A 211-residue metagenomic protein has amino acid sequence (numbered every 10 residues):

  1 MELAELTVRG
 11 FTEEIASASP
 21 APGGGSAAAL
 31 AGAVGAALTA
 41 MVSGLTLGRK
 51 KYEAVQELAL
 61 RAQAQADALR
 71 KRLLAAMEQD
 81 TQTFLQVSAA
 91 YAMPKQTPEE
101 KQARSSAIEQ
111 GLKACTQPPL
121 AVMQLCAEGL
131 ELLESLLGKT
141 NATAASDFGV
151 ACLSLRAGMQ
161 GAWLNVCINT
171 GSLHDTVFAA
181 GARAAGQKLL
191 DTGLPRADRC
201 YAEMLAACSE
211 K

Functional and structural regions predicted by a protein language model:
L3-P22: Short, hydrophobic/aliphatic alpha-helical segments
S17-A40, A144-A162: Conserved phosphate/anionic-ligand binding catalytic regions in large, soluble enzymes, centered on
L30-V34, A62, L69-A76, G111 (+5 more regions): Amphipathic alpha-helix face/heptad-repeat signature
M41-E53: Transmembrane signal-anchor/signal-peptide helices with a preference for the extracytoplasmic
K50-A89, L189: A structural-propensity feature for long, helix-poor, extended segments
Q79-P94, A197-K211: Long, charge-rich low-complexity segments
D80, F84-L153, A157, N169: Amphipathic alpha-helical interface segments
V122, G129-L132, A144-M204, E210-K211: Preference for long, well-ordered alpha-helical segments
